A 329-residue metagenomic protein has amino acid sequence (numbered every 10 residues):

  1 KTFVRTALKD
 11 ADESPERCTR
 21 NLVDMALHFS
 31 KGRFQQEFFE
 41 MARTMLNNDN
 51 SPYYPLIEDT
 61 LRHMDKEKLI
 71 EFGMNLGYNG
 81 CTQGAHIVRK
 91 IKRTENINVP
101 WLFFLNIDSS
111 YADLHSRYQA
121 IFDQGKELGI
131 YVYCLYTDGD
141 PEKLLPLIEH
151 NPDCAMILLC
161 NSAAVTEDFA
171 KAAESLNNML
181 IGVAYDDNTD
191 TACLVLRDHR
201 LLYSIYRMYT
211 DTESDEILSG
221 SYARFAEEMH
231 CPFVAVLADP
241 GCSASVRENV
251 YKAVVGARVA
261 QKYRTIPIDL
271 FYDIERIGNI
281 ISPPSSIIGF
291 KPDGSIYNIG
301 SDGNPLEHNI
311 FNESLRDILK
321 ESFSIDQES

Functional and structural regions predicted by a protein language model:
K1-L27, T82, L102, T191-V195 (+2 more regions): Solvent-exposed, charged interface segments at domain starts and junctions
K1-Q36, E40-T44, N249-S329: Accessory C-terminal segments flanking Radical SAM cores
H28-L105: N-terminal [4Fe-4S]-dependent radical SAM core
L102-S116, G125-E142, N151-D190, L196-D215 (+1 more regions): Core AdoMet radical
I107, V132, D190-P283, I287-I296: Conserved C-terminal portion of the radical SAM core fold that forms the substrate/S-adenosylmethionine-binding
A120-I121: Short amphipathic alpha-helix
K143-C160, K252-G256, K262-R264: Short acidic, glycine/proline-enriched helix-loop-strand junctions
L144-P146, D168-A170, R247, S301: A short acidic (Asp/Glu
